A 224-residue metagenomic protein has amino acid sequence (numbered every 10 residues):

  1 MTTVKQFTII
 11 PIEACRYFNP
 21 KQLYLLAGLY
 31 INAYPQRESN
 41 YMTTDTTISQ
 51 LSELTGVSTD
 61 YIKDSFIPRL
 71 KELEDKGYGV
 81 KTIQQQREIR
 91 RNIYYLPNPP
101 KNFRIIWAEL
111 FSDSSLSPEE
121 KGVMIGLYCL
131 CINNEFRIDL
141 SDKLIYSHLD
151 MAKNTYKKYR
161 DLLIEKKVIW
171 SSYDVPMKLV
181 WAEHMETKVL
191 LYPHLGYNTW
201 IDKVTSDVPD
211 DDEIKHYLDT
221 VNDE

Functional and structural regions predicted by a protein language model:
M1-E224: Electropositive, intrinsically flexible nucleic-acid-contacting patches
